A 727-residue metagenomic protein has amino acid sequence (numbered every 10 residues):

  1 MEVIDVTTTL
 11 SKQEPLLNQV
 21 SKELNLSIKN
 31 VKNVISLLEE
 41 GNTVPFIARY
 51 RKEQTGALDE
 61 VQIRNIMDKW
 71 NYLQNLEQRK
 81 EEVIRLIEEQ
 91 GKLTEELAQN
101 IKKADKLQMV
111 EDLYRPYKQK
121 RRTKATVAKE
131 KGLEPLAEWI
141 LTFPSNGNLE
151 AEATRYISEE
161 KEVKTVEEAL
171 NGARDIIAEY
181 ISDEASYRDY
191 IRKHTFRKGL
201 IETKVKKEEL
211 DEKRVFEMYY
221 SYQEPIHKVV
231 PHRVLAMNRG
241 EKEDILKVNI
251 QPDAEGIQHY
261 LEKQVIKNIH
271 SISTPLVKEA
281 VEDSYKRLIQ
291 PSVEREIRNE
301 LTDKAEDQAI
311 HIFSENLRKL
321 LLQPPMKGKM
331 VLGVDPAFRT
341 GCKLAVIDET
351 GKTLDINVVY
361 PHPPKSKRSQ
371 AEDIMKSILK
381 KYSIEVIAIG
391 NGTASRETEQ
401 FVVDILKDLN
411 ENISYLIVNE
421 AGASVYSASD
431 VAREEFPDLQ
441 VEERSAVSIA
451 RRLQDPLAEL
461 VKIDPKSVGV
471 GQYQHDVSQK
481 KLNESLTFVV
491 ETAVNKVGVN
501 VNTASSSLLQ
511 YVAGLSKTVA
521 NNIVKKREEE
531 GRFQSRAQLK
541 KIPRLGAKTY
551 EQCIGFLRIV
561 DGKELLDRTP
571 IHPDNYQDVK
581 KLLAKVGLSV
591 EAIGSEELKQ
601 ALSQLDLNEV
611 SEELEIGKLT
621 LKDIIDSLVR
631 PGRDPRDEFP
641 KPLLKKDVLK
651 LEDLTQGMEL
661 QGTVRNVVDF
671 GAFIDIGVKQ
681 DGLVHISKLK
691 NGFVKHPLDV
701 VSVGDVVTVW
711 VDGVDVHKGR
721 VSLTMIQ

Functional and structural regions predicted by a protein language model:
N25, P324-P325, E491-K525, K646-V684 (+1 more regions): C-terminal accessory/binding modules appended to enzymatic or scaffolding proteins
S36-E39, P116, V127-E130, A236-G240 (+16 more regions): Replace "in large, NTP-powered and nucleic-acid-processing enzymes" with "in large, NTP-powered factors and other
T43-V44, T55, D59-T126, K131-E160 (+5 more regions): Accessory alpha-helical DNA-binding modules that contact the DNA backbone or grooves
Q62-N65, Y72, L76-G333, R339-S427 (+2 more regions): Duplex nucleic acid-engaging cores and interfaces of nucleic-acid transaction enzymes
M109, L416, G422, S427-V497 (+1 more regions): Long, charge-rich intrinsically disordered scaffolds of nucleic-acid metabolism proteins
E152-Y156, E160-V166, Y222-Q223, Q258-Y285 (+4 more regions): Low-complexity, acidic/Ser/Thr- and charged residue-rich accessory regions of DNA metabolism proteins
K193-L200, V334-F338, T393-A394, I417-V425 (+5 more regions): A glycine-rich phosphate-binding loop feature that marks nucleotide/adenosyl-phosphate handling sites
E296-S314, S467-G498, S611-Q656: Long, charged amphipathic helices and adjacent flexible linkers at domain junctions
